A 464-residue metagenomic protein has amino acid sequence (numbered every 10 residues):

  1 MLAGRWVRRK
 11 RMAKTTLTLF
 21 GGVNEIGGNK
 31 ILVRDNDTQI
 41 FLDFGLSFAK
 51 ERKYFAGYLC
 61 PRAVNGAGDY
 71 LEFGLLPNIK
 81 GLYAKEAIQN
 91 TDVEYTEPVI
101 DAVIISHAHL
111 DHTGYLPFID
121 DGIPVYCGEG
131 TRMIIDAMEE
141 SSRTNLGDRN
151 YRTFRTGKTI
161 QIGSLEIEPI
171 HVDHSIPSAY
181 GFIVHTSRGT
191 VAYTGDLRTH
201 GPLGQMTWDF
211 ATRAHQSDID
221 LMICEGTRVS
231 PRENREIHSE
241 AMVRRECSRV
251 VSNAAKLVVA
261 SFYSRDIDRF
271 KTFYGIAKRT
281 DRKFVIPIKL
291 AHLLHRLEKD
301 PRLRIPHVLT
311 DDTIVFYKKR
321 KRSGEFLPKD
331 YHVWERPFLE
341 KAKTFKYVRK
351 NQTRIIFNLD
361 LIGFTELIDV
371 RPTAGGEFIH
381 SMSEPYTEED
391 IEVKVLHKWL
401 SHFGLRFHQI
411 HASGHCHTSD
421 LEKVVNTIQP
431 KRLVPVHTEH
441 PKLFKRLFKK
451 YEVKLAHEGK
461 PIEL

Functional and structural regions predicted by a protein language model:
M1-R11: Short, Lys/Arg-enriched N-terminal segments with co-localized hydrophobic residues within the first ~10-30 amino acids
A13-A102, L110-D268, T272, K278 (+2 more regions): His/Asp/Glu-rich metal-coordinating catalytic cores of metallo-dependent phosphodiesterases/hydrolases acting on
E51-K53, I135-E140, A179, P202-G204 (+4 more regions): Short, charged, surface-exposed secondary-structure boundary motifs
H107: Conserved G/P- and acidic residue-centered "switch" motifs that form tight phosphate/ATP-binding loops in soluble
N150-T156, V315-K319, K454-A456: Short acidic-hydrophobic, aromatic-tinged amphipathic segments that line or gate anion-handling sites
G201-K289, T373-K450: Cap/insert and terminal regions of metallo-dependent hydrolase folds
N234-E366, V370-T373: Hard-cation-handling environments
F448-L464: Charged, glycine-enriched surface loops/patches that mediate electrostatic binding to polyanionic ligands
